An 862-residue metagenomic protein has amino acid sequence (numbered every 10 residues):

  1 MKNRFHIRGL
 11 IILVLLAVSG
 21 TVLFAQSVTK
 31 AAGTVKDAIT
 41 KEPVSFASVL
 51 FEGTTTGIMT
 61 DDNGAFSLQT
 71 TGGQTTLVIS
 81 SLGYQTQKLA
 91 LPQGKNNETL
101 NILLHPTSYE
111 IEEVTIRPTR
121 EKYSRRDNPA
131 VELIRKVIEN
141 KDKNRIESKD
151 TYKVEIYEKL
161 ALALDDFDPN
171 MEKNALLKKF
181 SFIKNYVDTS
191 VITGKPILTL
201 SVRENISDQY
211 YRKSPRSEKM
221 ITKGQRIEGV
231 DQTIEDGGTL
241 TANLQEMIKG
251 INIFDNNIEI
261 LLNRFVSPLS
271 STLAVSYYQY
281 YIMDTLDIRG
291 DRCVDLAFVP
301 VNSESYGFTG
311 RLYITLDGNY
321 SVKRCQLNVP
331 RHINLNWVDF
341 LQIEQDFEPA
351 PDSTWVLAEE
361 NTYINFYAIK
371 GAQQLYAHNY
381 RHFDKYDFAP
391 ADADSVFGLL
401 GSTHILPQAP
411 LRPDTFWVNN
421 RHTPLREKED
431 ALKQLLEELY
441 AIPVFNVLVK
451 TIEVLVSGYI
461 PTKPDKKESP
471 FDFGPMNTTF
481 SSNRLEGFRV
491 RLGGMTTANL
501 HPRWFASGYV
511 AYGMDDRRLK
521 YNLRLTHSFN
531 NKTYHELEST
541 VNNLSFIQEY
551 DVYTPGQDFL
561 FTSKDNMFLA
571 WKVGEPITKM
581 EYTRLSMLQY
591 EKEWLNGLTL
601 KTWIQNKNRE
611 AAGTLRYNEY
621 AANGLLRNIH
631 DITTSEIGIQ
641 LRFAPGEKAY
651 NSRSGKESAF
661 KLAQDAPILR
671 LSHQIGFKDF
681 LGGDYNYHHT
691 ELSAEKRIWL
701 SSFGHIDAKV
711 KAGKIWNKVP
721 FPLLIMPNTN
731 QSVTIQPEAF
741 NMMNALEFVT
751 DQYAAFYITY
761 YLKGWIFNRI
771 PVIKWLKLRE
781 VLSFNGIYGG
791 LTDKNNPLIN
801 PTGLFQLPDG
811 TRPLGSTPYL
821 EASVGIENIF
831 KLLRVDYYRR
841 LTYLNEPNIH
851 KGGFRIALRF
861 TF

Functional and structural regions predicted by a protein language model:
M1-T34, V49, Y109-T115, E536 (+2 more regions): Bacterial Sec-dependent N-terminal signal peptides
F24-E113, R117: Periplasm-facing N-terminal accessory domains of Gram-negative outer-membrane beta-barrel systems
G83, K159-L162, V301-S303, P330-H332 (+5 more regions): Hydrophobic lipid-interacting interfaces of membrane-associated proteins
S108, T119-C293, V299-G307, I369-G474 (+8 more regions): Structured extracytoplasmic
T151, R289-A297, S321-Q326, T354-E359 (+2 more regions): Short, hydrophobic/aromatic-rich segments at coil-to-beta transitions
V266, G398-F862: Exposed, low-structure sequence patches enriched in small/polar residues
G310-L316, Q342-D352: Extended lipid/amphipathic-ligand handling interfaces
